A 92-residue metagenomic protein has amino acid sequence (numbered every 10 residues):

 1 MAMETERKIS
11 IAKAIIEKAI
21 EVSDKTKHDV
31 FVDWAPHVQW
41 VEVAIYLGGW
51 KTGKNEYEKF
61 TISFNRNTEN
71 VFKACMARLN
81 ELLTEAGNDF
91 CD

Functional and structural regions predicted by a protein language model:
M1-E42, G49-D92: Negatively charged, low-complexity tracts enriched in Asp/Glu with abundant Ser/Thr
